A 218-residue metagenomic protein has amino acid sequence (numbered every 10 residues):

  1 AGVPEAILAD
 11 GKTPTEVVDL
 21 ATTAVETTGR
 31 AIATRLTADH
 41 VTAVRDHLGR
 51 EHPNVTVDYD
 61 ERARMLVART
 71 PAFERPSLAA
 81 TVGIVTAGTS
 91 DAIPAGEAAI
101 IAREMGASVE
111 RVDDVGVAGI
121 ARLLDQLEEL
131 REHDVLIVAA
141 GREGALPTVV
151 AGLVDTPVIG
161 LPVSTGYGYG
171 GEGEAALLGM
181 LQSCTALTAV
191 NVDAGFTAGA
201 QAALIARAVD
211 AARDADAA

Functional and structural regions predicted by a protein language model:
A1-E51, V55-V57: Long amphipathic alpha-helical segments
T15-V17, D91-G96, I120-A121, A140-V150 (+2 more regions): Short glycine/serine/threonine-rich phosphate/pyrophosphate-binding segments that cradle anionic phosphate groups
T56-D60, V150-G173, A189: Short, acidic/small-residue loops that bind anionic groups at enzyme active sites
M65-R69, S108-E129, G173-A175, V190: Glycine-rich oxoanion-binding loops at beta->alpha junctions
S77-R122: Glycine-rich phosphate/diphosphate-binding loop of Rossmann-like nucleotide-binding domains
T86, E128-R131, V135, T165 (+1 more regions): C-terminal binding/interaction regions
D125-V163: Glycine-rich phosphate-binding loop
